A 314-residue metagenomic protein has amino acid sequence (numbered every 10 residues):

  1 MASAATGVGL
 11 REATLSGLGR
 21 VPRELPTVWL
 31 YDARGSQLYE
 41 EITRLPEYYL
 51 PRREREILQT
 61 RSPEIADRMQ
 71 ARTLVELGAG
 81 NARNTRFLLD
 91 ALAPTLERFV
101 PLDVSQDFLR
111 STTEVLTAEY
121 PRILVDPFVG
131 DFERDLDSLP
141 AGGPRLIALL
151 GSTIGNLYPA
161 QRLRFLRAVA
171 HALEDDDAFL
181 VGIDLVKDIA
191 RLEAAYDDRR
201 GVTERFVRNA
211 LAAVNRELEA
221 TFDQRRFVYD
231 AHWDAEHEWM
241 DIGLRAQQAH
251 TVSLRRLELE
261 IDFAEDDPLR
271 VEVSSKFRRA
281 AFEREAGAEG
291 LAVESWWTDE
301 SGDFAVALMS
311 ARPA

Functional and structural regions predicted by a protein language model:
M1-W29, S36: N-terminal auxiliary segments of SAM/dcSAM-dependent transferases
P22-A71: Class I SAM-dependent methyltransferase Rossmann-like catalytic core, especially the SAM/SAH-binding loop
A71-G80: Conserved class I S-adenosyl-L-methionine
A82-R86: Glycine-rich SAM-binding Motif I of class I
L89-R134: Class I SAM-dependent methyltransferase SAM/SAH-binding core
N156-A168: A short, conserved alpha-helix within the catalytic core of class I
H171-V186: Conserved beta-strand signature within the Rossmann-like core of class I S-adenosyl-L-methionine
R191-S275, R279, E283-E289: Substrate-binding/catalytic lobe of Class I Rossmann-like enzymes that use SAM or dcSAM, i.e., the mid-to-C-terminal
